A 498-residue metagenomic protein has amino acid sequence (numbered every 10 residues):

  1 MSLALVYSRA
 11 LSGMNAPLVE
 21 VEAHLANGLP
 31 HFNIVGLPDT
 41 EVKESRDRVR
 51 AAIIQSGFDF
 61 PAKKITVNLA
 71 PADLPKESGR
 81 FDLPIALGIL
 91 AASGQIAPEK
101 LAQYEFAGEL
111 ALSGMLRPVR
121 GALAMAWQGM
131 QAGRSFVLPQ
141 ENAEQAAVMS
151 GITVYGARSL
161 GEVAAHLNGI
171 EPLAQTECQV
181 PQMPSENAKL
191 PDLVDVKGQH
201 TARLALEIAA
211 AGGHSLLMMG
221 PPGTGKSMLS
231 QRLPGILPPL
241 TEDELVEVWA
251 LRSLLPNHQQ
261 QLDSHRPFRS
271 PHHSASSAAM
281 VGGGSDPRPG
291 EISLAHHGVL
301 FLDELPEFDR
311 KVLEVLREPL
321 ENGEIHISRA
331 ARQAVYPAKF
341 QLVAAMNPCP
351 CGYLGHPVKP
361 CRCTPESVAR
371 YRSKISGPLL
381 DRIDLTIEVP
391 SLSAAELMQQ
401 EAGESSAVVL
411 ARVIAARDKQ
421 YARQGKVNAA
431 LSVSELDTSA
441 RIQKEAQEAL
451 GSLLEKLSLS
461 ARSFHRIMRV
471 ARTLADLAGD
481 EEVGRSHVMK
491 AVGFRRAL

Functional and structural regions predicted by a protein language model:
M1-L217, P221-T224, S328, S463-F464 (+1 more regions): Peripheral, non-AAA+ core regions of ATP-driven protein-machinery
V35-R46, P61, N68-S78, P287 (+1 more regions): Basic, amphipathic alpha-helical bundle interface domains used for macromolecular binding and assembly
F60-K63, K100-L101, Q131, S150-G151 (+8 more regions): Short loop/turn elements that form and flank the Walker-type P-loop nucleotide-binding site in RecA-like NTPase cores
L112, L300-F301, E307-F308, A394: Residues immediately C-terminal
E207, Q261-L262, P267, A278-L300: Conserved alpha-helical scaffold flanking the Walker A/P-loop in AAA+ ATPase domains
M218-N257: Walker A/P-loop
D243, E247-M280: Clamp-loader machinery-focused feature within the broader ASCE/P-loop NTPase space
H297, D303-E304, V315: Walker B catalytic acidic pair
